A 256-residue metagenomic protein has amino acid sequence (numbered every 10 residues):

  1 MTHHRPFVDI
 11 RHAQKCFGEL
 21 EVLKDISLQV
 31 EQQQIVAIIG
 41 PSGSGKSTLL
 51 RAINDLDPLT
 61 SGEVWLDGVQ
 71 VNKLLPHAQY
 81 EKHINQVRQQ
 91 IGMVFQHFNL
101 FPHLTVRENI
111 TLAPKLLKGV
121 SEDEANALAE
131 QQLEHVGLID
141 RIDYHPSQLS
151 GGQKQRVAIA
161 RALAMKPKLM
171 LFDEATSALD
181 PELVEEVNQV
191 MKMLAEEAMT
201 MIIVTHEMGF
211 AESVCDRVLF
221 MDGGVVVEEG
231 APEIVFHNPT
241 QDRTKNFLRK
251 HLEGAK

Functional and structural regions predicted by a protein language model:
P6-D9, A13-P232: ABC family nucleotide-binding domain
E233-K256: C-terminal boundary and immediately downstream tail of ABC-type ATPase nucleotide-binding domains
